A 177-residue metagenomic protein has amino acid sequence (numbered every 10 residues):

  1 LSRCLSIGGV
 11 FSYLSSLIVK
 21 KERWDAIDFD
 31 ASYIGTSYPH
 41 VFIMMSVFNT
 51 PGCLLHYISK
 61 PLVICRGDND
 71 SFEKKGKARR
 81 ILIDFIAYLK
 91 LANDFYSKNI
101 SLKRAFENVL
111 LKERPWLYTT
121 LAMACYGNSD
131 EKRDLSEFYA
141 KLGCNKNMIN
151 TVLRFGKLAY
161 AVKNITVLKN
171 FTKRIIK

Functional and structural regions predicted by a protein language model:
L1-E73: Conserved nucleotide-sugar donor-binding catalytic segment
N49, Y57-K177: C-terminal subregions of glycosyltransferases and related glycan-biosynthesis enzymes
